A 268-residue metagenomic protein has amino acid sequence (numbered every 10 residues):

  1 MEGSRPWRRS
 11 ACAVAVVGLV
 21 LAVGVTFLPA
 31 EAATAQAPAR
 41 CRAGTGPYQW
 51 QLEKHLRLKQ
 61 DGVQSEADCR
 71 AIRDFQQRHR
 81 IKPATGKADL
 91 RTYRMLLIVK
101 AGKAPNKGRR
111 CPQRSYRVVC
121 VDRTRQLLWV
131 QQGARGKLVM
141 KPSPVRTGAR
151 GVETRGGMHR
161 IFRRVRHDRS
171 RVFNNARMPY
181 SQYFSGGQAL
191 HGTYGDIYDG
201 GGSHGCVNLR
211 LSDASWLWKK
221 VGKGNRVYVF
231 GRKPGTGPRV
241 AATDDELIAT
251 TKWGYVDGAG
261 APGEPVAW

Functional and structural regions predicted by a protein language model:
M1-T34: Secretory targeting and sorting signals
P38-I98: Short acidic, glycine/serine/threonine-rich helix-capping segments at coil-helix boundaries
Q49, E53, C69-I72, Y93 (+4 more regions): Extracytoplasmic/secreted envelope proteins and their assembly/folding machinery, especially bacterial periplasmic
K54-R57, R73-I81, L97-A101, G133-G136 (+3 more regions): Sec-exported extracytoplasmic/periplasmic mature domains
A88, T92, K100, R125 (+5 more regions): A mature extracytoplasmic/lumenal domain signature
R94-R110: Charged, flexible boundary elements
N106-G151: A structural motif detector for short, solvent-exposed N-terminal "entry" segments of globular domains
N106-Y116, V152-G156, R163-W268: Exported/periplasmic cell-wall-interacting domains
